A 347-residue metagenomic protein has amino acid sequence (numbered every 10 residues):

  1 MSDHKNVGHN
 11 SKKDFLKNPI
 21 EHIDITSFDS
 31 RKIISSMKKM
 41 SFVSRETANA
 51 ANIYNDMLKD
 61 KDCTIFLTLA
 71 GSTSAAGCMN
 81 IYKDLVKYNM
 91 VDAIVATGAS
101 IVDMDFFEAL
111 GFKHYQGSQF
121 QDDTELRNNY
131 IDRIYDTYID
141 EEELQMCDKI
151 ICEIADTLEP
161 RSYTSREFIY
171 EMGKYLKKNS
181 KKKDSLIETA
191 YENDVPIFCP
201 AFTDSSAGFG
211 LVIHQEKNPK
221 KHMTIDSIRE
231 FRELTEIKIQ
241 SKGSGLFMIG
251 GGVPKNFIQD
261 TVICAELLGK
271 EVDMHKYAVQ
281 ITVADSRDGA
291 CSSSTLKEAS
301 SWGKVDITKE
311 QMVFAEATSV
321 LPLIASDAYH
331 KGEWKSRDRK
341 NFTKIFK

Functional and structural regions predicted by a protein language model:
S2-A51, N55-L58: N-terminal glycine-rich anion-binding loop in soluble enzyme alpha/beta folds
S2-N18, E236, G243, V253 (+1 more regions): C-terminal functional extensions of proteins
A51-T64, T189-Y191, E236-G243: Glycine-rich phosphate/diphosphate-binding loops that line cofactor/substrate pockets in enzymes
I65-S74, I94, F198-F202, P219-C291: Glycine-rich anion-binding loop/nest that anchors nucleotide
G77-N80, D105-G111, G208-I213, I258-T261 (+1 more regions): Short acidic, glycine/serine/threonine-rich loops at helix termini
I81-K87, G111, I213-E216, V262-G269 (+1 more regions): Short, solvent-exposed amphipathic alpha-helical segments in soluble enzyme and RNA/protein-processing domains
Y82-D148: A generic, well-ordered mixed alpha/beta core segment in the N-terminal half of proteins
E125-A207: Ligand-binding beta-strand-loop-alpha-helix segment within the catalytic cores of soluble metabolic enzymes
